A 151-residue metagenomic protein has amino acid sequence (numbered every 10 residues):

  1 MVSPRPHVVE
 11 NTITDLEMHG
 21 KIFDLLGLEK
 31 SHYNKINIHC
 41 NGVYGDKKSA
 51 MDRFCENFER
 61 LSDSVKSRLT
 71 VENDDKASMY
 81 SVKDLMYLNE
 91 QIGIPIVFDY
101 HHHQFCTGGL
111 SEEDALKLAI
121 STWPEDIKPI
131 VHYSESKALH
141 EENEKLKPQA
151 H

Functional and structural regions predicted by a protein language model:
M1-V2, I96-Q104: Histidine-centered catalytic micro-motifs
V2-Q91, P95: Active-site acidic/histidine proton-transfer and metal-coordination neighborhood in alpha/beta enzyme cores
H39-V43, E72-K76, H101-F105, Y133-A138: Active-site beta-loop-alpha junctions enriched in small/polar residues
D52-F54, L85-Y87, H101, L110 (+1 more regions): Generic preference for flexible, low-structure residues
I94, F105-H151: Histidine-acidic metal/acid-base catalytic patches
